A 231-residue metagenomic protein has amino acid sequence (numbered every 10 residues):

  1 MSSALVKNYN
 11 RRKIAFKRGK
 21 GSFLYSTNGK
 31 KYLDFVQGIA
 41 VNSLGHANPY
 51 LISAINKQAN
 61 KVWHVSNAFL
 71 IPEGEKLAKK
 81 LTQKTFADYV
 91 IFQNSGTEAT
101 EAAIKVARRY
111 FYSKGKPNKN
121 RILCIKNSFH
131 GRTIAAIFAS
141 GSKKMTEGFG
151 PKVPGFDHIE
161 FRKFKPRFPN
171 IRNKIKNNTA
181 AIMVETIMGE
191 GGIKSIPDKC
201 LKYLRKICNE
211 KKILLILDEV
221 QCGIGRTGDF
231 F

Functional and structural regions predicted by a protein language model:
M1-F231: Conserved N-terminal phosphate-binding loop of PLP-dependent enzymes in the Aspartate aminotransferase
